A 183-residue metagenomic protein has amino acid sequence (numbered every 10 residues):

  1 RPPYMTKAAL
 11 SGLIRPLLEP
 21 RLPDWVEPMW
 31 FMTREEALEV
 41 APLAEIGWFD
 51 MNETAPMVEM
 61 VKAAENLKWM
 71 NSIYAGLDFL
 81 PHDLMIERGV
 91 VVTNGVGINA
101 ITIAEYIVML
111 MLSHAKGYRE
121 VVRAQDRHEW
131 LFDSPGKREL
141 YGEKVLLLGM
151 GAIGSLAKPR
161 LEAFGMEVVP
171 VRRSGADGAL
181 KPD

Functional and structural regions predicted by a protein language model:
R1-T93, A176: An N-terminal-biased, well-structured beta-alpha scaffold segment characteristic of Rossmann-like dinucleotide-binding
L10, V145-L147: Hydrophobic Val/Ile/Leu positions in short beta-strands of Rossmann-like dinucleotide-binding domains
E45, V108-M111, D183: Short low-complexity, flexible loop/linker segments enriched in glycine and/or proline with clustered acidic
V90, G95-K144, A163, P170-R173: Phosphate-binding beta-alpha-beta segment of Rossmann-like dinucleotide-binding domains, i.e., the NAD(P)
M150-G151: Glycine-rich Rossmann-fold phosphate-binding loop(s) that bind the pyrophosphate of adenine dinucleotide cofactors
G154-S155: N-terminal Rossmann-fold NAD(P) dinucleotide-binding loop
K158, E162: Gly/Ala-rich phosphate-binding loop of Rossmann-like dinucleotide-binding domains, activating on the conserved
S174-D183: Rossmann-like adenosine-cofactor binding region
